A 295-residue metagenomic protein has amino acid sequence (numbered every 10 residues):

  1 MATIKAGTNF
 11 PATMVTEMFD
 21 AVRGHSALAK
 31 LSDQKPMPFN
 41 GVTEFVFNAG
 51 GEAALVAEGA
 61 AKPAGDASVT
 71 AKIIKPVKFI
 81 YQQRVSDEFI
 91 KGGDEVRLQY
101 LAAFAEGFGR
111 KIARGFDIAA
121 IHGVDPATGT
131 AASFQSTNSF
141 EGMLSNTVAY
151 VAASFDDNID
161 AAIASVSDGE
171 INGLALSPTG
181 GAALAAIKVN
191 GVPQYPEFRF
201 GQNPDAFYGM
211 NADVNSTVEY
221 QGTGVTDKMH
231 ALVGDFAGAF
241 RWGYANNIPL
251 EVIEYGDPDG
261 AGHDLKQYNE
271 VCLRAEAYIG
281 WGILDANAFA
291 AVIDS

Functional and structural regions predicted by a protein language model:
A2-A29, E88-E95, A113-A120, P126 (+1 more regions): Short, Lys/Arg-rich flexible segments
A2-Q82, E106, A288-F289: Assembly/oligomerization interface modules of large self-assembling protein complexes
M14-A27, Y100, F104, F108 (+3 more regions): Short, Φ-rich (hydrophobic/aromatic) sequence segments
F47-A49, S86, S177-T179, N215 (+1 more regions): Structured loops at beta-to-helix junctions and adjacent beta-edge loops in soluble globular domains
A53-V56, G93-D94, A183-A186, W242 (+1 more regions): Short helix/loop capping segments that flank catalytic or ligand/cofactor-binding pockets
V85-S165, A291-S295: Alpha-helical scaffold segments that mediate packing/assembly in large oligomeric complexes
S145, A149-D264, N269: Extended oligomerization regions of viral-like shell subunits
V252-S295: Extended, compositionally biased alpha-helical segments that mediate assembly or anchoring
